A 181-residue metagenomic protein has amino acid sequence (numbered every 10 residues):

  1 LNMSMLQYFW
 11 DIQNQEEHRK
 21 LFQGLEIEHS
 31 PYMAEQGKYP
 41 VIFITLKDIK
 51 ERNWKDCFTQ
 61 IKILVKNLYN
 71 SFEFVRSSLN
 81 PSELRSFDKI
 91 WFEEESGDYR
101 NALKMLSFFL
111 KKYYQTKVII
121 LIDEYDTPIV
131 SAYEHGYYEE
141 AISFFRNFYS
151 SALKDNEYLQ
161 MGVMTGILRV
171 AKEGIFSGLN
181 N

Functional and structural regions predicted by a protein language model:
L1-N181: Phosphate-binding site recognition
